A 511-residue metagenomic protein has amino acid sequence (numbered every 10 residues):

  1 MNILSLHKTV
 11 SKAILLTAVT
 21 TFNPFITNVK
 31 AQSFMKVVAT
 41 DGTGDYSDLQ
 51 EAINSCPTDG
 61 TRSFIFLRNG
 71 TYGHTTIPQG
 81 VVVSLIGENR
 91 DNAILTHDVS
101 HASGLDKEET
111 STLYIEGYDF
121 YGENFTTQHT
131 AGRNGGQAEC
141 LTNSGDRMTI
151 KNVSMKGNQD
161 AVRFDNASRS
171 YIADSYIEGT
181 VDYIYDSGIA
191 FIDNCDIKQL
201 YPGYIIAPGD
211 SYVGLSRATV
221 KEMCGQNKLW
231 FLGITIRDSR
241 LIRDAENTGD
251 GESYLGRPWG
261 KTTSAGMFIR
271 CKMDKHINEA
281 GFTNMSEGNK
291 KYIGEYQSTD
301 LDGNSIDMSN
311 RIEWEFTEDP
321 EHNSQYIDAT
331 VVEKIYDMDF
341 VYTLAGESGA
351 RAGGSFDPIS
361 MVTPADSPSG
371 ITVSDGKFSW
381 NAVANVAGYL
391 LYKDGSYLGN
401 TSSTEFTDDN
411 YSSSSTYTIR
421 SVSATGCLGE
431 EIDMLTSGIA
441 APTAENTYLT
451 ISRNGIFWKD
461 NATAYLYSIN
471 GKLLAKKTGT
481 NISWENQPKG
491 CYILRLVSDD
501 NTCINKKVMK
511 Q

Functional and structural regions predicted by a protein language model:
M1-Q32, C503: Bacterial Sec-dependent N-terminal signal peptides
S33-I371, D375, A384, L390 (+2 more regions): Sequence-level preference for short, compositionally simple segments enriched in small aliphatic or small polar residues
Y46, D91-L95, G395-N400, K472-K477 (+1 more regions): Surface-exposed loop/edge segments in extracytoplasmic proteins
G80-V81, G376, D394-G395, Y411-S415 (+2 more regions): Short glycine/proline-enriched coil/turn segments at helix->beta-strand junctions
S374-F378, N454-I456: Structural beta-strand segments of beta-rich domains
W380-A384, K459: Acidic, Ser/Thr
L390-K393, S437-Q511: C-terminal outer-membrane/trafficking sorting elements
